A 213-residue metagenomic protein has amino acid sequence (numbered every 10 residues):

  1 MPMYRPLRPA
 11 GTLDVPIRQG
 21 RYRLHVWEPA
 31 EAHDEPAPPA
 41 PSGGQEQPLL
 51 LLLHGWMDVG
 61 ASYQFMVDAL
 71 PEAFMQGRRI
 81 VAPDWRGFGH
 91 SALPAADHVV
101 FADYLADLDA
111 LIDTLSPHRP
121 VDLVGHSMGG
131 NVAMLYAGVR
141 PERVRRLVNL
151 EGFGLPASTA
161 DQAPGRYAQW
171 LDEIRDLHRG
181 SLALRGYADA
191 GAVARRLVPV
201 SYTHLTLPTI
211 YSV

Functional and structural regions predicted by a protein language model:
M1-L50, P71-R79, S116-R119, G154-L155 (+2 more regions): Alpha/beta-hydrolase fold catalytic core
R18-G20, W27, P71, R79-V124 (+1 more regions): Active-site loop/oxyanion-hole signature of alpha/beta-hydrolase fold enzymes
Q45-L93: Conserved HGGG/HGGXW glycine-rich cap/lid loop of the alpha/beta-hydrolase fold
P120-Q162: Conserved hydrolase catalytic core segment
V148-R185: Flexible "cap/lid" loop of the alpha/beta hydrolase fold
R179-L182, A192-Y202: Helix-loop "lid/cap" segments that line or gate small-molecule binding pockets
H204-V213: Single conserved hydrophobic/aromatic residue that forms the stacking wall/gate of nucleotide- or nucleobase-binding
